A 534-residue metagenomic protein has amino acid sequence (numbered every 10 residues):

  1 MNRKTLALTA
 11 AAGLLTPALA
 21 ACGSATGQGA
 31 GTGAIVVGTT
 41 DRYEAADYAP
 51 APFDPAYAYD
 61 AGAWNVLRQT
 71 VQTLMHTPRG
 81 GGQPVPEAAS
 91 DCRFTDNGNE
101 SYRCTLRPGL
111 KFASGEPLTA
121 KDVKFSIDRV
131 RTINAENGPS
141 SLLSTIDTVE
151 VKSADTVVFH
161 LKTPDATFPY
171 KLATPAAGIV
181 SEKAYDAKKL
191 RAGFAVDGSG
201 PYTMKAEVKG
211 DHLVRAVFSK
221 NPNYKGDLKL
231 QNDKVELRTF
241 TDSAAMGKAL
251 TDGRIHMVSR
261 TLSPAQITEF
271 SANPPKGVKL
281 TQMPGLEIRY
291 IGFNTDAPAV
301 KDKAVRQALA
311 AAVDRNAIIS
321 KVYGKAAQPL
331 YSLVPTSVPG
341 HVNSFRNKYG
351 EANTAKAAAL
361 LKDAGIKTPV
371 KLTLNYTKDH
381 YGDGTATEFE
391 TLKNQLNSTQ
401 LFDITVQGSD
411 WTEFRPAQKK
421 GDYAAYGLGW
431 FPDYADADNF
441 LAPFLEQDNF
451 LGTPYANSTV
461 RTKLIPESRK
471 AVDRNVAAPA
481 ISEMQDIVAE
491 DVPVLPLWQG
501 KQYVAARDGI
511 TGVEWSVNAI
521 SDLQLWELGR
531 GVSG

Functional and structural regions predicted by a protein language model:
G29-G33, V313-G340, G384-T391, R415-G534: Detector for C-terminal structural segments
V36, R103-T105, S140-A184, K189: Surface-exposed binding/hinge segments that line and control ligand-binding clefts or catalytic entry sites
G38-N97, D128, D197: N-terminal lobe/hinge region of extracytoplasmic solute-binding protein
T119-S126, T156-H160, P201, N232-K234 (+4 more regions): Alpha-helical secondary-structure segments
A173-L228, K234: Gly/Pro-rich hinge or "lid" segments in bacterial periplasmic/extracellular proteins
P222-E269: Ligand-site clamp/hinge motif
P329-D363, H380-T387: Structural transition elements
K362-P432: Ligand/substrate-recognition segments at binding pockets and active sites
